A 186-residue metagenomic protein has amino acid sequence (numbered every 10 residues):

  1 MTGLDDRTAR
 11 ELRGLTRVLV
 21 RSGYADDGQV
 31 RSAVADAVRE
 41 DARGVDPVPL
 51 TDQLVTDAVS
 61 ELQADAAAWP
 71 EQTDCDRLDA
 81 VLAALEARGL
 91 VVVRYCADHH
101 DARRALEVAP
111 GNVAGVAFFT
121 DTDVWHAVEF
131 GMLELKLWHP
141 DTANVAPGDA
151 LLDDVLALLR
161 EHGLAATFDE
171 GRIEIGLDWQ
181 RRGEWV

Functional and structural regions predicted by a protein language model:
M1-C96: Long, contiguous N-terminal structural blocks used for assembly/anchoring
V59-L62, V128-H139: Glycine-rich, often proline-containing surface loops adjacent to acidic residues and nearby aromatics that form
A66-W69, E107-A114, D141, A150-D153: Short linear motifs at secondary-structure transitions and domain/linker junctions
T73-D76, A114-F119, L156-R160: Short amphipathic alpha-helical surface micro-motifs
R94-E134: An N-terminal amphipathic alpha-helical segment
E134-V186: Acidic, proline/glycine-rich low-complexity IDRs
